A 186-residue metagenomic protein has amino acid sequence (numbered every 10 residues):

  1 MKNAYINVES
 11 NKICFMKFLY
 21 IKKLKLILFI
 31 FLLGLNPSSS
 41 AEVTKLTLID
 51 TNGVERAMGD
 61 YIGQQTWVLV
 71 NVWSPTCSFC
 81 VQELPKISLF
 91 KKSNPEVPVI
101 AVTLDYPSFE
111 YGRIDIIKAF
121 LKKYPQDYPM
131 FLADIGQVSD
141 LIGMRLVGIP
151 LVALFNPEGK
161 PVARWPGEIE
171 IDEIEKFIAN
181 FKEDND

Functional and structural regions predicted by a protein language model:
E9-I27: Bacterial N-terminal signal peptides that target proteins for export
K25-L35: Bacterial N-terminal signal peptides
P37-A41: Sec/Tat signal peptide C-region and signal peptidase I cleavage site
T47-V68: A short beta-strand-turn-helix
Q65-V68, V72-T76, G148: Short pre-active-site segment immediately N-terminal to redox-active cysteine/selenocysteine motifs in thiol-based
V81-Y124, I135-D140: Structural microenvironment flanking redox-active thiols in thiol-disulfide oxidoreductases
Y124-Q126, A133-F177: Thiol/disulfide oxidoreductase modules built on the thioredoxin-like
